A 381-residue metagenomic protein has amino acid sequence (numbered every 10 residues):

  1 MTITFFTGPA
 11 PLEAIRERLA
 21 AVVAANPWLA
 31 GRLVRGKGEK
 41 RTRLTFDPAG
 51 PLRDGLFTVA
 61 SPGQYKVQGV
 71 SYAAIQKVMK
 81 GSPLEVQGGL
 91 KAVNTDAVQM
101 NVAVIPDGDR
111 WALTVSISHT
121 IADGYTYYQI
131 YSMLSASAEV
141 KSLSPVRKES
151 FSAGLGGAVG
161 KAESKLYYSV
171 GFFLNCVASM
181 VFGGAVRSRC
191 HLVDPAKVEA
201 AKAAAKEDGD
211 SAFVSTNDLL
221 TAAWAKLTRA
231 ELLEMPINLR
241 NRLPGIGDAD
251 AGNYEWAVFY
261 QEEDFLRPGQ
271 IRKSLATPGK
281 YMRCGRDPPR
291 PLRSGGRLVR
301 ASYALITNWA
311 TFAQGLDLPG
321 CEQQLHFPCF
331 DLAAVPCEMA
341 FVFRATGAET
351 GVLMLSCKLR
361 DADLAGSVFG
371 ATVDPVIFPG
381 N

Functional and structural regions predicted by a protein language model:
M1-K40, V181, V186-N381: Acyl-CoA-dependent O-acyltransferases
A20-G124, S132: Acyl-thioester-dependent condensation/acyltransferase catalytic cores
E39, A136, V146-K148, I237: Short, intrinsically disordered/low-complexity patches at protein termini and at juxtamembrane boundaries
A97-Q99, A122, Y131, E139-R187: Intrinsically disordered, low-complexity regions enriched in acidic/Ser/Thr/Pro/Gln residues
G108-R110, E139, G209-D210: Short, solvent-exposed loop/turn segments that connect beta-strands within catalytic domains and beta-strand-rich
S116-I117, I130, L219, A223-W224: Short, hydrophobic/aromatic alpha-helical segments in well-folded domains
I130-A138, E234-R240: Amphipathic alpha-helical scaffolding segments
